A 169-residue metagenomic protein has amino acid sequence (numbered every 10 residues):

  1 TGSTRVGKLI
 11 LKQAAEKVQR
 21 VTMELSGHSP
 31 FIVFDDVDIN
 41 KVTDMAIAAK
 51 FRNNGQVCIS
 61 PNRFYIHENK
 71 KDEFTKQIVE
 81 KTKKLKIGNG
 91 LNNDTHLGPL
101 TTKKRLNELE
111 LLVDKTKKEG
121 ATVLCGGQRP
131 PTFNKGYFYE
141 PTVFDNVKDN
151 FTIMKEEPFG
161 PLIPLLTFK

Functional and structural regions predicted by a protein language model:
G2-K148: ALDH superfamily catalytic-core signature
V33, L165-K169: Short acidic-hydrophobic, aromatic-tinged amphipathic segments that line or gate anion-handling sites
M154: Short, solvent-exposed loop/beta-turn-alpha elements that line the ligand-binding surface or hinge of extracytoplasmic
E157-P158: Short, surface-exposed loop/turn microsegments at beta-strand edges and helix-strand junctions
P161: Glycine-rich nucleotide-phosphate-binding loops and adjacent flexible coil segments
